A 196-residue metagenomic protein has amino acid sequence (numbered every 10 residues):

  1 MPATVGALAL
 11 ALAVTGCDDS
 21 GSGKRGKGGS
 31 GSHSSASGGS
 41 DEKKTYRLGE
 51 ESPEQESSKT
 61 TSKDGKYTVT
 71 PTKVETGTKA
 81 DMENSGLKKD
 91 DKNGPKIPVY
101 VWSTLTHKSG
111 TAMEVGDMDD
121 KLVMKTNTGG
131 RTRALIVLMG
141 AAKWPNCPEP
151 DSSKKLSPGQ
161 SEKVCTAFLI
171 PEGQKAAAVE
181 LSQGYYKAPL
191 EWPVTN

Functional and structural regions predicted by a protein language model:
M1-V5: Bacterial N-terminal signal peptides that target proteins for export
L12-G16: C-terminal motif of bacterial Sec signal peptides marking the signal peptidase cleavage site
D18-D19, S152-N196: Surface-exposed edge beta-strand/loop patches
D19-G29: Bacterial Sec signal peptide processing site at the extreme N-terminus
K27-K96, N196: Extracytoplasmic low-complexity, Pro/Thr/Ser/Ala/Gly-rich segments that lie immediately after a secretion/anchoring
Y67, V99-V101, E162: Hydrophobic core residues within well-ordered beta-strands of beta-rich domains
V99-G110: Short, well-ordered beta-strand segments enriched in hydrophobic/aromatic residues
K108-S157: The feature marks short-to-medium sequence segments in extracytoplasmic or secretory-pathway proteins
